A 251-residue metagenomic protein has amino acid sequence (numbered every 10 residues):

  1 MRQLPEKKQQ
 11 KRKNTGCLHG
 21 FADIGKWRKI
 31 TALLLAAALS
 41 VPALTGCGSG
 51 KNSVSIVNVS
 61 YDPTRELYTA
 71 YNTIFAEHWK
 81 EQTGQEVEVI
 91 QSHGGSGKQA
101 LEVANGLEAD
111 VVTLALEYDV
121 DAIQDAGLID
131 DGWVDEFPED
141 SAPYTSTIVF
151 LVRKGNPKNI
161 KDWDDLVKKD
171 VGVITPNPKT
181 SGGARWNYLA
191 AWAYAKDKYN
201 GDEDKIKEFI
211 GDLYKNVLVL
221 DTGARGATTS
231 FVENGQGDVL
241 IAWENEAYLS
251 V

Functional and structural regions predicted by a protein language model:
M1-S55, E77: Short, low-complexity disordered leader/linker segments with a strong preference for bacterial N-terminal type II
G48-A126, E136-F137, W243: Early extracytoplasmic/lumenal segment of secretory-pathway proteins
V54-N58, E102, A109, G172-S181 (+1 more regions): Second-shell loop/turn segments in exported
P63-L67, Y71, Q99, E108 (+6 more regions): Stable alpha-helical elements in mature extracytoplasmic
A76-G84, L128-D131, K196-Y199, V251: Alpha-helix termini
G106-T113, D170-G172, E233-A242: Alpha-to-beta junction loops
Q124-D197: A conserved helix-loop-strand patch within extracytoplasmic ligand-binding domains of the periplasmic binding
Y199-V251: Ligand-binding pocket segment of bilobal, Venus flytrap-like solute-binding proteins
